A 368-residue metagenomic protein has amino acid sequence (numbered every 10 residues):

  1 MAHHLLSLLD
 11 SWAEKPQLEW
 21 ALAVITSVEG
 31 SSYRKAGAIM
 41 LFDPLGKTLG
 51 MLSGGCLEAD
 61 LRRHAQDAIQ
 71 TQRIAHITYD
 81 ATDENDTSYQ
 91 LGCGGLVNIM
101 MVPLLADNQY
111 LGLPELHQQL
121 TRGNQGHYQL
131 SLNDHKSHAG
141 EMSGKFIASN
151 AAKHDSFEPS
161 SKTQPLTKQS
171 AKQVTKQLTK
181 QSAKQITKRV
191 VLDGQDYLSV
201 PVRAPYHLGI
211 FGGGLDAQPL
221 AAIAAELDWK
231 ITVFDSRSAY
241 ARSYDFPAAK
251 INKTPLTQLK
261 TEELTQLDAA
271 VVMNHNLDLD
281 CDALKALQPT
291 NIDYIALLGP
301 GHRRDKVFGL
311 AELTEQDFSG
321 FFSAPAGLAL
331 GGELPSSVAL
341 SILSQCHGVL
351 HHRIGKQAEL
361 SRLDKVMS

Functional and structural regions predicted by a protein language model:
M1-S236, Y240-P247, T265-A269, L310 (+1 more regions): Segments forming oxygen-rich coordination pockets for charged ligands
F246-P247, T290-N291, T314, F318: Short, structured coil segments at secondary-structure junctions
A249-T254: Conserved SAM-binding strand-loop segment of SAM-dependent methyltransferases
L256-Q266: Short amphipathic alpha-helix with an adjacent loop that forms part of the alpha/beta core around
A269, N274-L277, C281, K285-L310: ADP-ribose/adenylate-binding Rossmann-like module
L297-S368: Adenosine-phosphate binding glycine-rich loop
